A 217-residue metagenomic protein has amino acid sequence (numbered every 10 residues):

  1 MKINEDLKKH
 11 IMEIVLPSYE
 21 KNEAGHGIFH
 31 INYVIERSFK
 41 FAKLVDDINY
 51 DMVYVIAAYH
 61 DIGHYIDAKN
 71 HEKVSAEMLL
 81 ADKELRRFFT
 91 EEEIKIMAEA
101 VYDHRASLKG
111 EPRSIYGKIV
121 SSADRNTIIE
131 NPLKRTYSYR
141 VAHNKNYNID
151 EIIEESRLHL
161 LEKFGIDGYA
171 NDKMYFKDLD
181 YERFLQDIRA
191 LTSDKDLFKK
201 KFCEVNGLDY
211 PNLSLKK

Functional and structural regions predicted by a protein language model:
M1-P17: Short alpha-helical hairpin
K2, E20-D46, Y59, L108-K217: Divalent metal-dependent phosphate-bond-processing catalytic cores, especially two-metal-ion Mg2+/Mn2+ enzymes that act
K9-E13, I28-E36, D51, I56: Short amphipathic alpha-helical segments
V34-S38, N70-L85: An active-site-proximal "capping" alpha-helix that borders the catalytic cofactor pocket
K43-I48, F89-E92: Short, charged helix-capping/linker segments at alpha-helix termini
Y50-D67, H71, S75, I96-R105: His-Asp-centered metal-binding catalytic motifs of divalent-metal-dependent phosphohydrolases/nucleases
E77-S114: Hydrophobic, well-structured mid-protein blocks that either form specific transmembrane helices
